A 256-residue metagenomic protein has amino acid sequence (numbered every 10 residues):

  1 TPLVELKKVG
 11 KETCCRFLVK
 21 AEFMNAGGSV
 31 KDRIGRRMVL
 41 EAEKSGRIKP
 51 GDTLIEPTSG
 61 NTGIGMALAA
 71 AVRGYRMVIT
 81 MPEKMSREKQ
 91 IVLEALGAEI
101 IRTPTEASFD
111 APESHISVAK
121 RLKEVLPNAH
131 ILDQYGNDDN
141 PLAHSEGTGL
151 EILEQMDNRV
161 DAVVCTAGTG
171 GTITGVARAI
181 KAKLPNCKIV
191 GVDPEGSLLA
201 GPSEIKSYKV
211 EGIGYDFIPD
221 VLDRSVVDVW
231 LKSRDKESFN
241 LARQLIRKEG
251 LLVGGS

Functional and structural regions predicted by a protein language model:
T1-S256: PLP-dependent amino-acid enzyme catalytic core
